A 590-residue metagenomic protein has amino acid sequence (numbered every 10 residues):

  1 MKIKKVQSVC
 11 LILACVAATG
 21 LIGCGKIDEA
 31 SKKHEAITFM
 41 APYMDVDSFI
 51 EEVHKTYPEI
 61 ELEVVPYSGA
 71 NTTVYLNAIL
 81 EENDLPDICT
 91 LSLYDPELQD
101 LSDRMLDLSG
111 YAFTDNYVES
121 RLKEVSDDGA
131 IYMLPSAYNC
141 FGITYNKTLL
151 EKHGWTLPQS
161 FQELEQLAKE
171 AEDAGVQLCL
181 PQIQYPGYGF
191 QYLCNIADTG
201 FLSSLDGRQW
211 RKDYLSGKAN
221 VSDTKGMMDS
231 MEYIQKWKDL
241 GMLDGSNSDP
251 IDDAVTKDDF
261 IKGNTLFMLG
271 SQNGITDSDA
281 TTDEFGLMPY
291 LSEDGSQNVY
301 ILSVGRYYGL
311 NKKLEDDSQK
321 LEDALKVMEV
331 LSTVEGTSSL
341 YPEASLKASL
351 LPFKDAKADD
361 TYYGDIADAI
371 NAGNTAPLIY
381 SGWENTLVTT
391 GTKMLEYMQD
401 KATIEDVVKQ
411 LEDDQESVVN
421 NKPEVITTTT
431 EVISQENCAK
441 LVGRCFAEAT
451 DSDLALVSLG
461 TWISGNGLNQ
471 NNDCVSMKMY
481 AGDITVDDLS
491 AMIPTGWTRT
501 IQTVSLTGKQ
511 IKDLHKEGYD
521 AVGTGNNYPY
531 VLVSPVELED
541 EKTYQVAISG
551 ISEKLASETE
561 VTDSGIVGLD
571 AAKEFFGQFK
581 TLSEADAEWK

Functional and structural regions predicted by a protein language model:
A18, C24-E97, L157, S296 (+2 more regions): Conserved N-terminal structural module of periplasmic/extracytoplasmic solute-binding proteins
V46, L302, E343-A348, Y363-E416: C-terminal capping/gating helix-and-loop segments adjacent to ligand/active sites or protein-protein/ligand interfaces
K55, D279-E343: Extracytoplasmic/periplasmic substrate-recognition and gating elements
D87, T114-L149, Q177-L178, I183 (+2 more regions): A structural signal for short loop-to-beta-strand junctions that line the ligand-binding cleft of periplasmic/secreted
S92-G142, Y192-C194, G286-P289: Hinge/lid segment of periplasmic solute-binding proteins
Y132, E165-A219: Extracytoplasmic/periplasmic solute-binding protein
D213-S248: Glycine-centered hinge/linker elements that transmit conformational signals in sensory and ligand-binding systems
N421-K590: Catalytic centers of hydrolytic enzymes
